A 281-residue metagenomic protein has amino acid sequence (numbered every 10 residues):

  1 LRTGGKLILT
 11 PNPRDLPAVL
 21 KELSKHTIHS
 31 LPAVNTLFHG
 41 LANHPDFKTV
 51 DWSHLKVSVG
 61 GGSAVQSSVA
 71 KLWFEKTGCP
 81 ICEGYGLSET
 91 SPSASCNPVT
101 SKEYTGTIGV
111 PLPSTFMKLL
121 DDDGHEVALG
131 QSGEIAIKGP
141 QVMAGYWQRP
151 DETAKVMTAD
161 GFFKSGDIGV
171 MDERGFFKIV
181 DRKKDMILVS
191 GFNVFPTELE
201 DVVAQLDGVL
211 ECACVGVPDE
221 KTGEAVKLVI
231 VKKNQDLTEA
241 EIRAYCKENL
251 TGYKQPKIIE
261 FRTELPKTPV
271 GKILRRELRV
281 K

Functional and structural regions predicted by a protein language model:
R2-K6, L20-L23, I28-A33, A42-E103 (+1 more regions): Gly/Ser/Thr-rich phosphate-binding loop
G5-H26, N35, V194-V202: ATP-dependent adenylate-forming carboxylate-activation enzymes
L7, E126, I135, F177-I179 (+1 more regions): Hydrophobic "anchor" residues
L31, G139, A144-G145, E152-K155 (+4 more regions): AMP-binding/adenylate-forming catalytic core of the ANL superfamily
W52-L55, L112-S114, V209, P256: Core-facing hydrophobic residues within beta-strands of well-ordered domains
G61, C82-E89, G109-L112, V215-P218 (+1 more regions): Beta-strand->loop->alpha-helix junctions that form or flank phosphate-binding loops in nucleotide-handling enzymes
G62, G86, G109, G124 (+2 more regions): Active-site glycine-centered loops adjacent to acidic/histidine catalytic or metal-binding residues that shape
V110-S114, H125-V156, V194: Conserved ATP/PPi-binding loop(s) of AMP-dependent carboxylate-activating enzymes
